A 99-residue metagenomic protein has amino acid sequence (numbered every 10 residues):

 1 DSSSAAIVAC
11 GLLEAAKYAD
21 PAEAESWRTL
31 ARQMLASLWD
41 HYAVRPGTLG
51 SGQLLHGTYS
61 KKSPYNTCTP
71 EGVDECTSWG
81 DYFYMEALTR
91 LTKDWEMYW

Functional and structural regions predicted by a protein language model:
D1-W99: Glycan-recognition and catalytic cores of secretory/periplasmic carbohydrate-active enzymes
